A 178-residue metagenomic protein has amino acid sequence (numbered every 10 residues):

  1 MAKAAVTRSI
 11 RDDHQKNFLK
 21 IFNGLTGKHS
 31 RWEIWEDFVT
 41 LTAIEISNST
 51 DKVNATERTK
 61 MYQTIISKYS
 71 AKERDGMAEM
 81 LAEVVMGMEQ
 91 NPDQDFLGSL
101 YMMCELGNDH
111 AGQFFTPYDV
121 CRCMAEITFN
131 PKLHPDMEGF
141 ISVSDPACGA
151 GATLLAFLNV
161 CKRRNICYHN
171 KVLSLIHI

Functional and structural regions predicted by a protein language model:
A2-A147, T153-N165: Class I S-adenosyl-L-methionine
N170-L173: Short beta-strand element of Class I
I176-I178: Conserved small/polar residues in nucleotide/adenosyl-binding loops
